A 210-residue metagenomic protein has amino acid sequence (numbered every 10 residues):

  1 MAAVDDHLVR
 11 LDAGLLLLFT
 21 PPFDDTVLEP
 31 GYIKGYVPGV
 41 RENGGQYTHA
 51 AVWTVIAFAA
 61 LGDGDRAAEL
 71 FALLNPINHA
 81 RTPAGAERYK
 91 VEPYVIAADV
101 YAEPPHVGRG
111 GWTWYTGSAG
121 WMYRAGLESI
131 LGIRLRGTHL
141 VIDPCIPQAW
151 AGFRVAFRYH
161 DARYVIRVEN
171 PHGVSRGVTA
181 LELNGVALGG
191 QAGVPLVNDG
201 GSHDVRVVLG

Functional and structural regions predicted by a protein language model:
M1-G210: Acidic, mature catalytic/reactive cores of soluble proteins
